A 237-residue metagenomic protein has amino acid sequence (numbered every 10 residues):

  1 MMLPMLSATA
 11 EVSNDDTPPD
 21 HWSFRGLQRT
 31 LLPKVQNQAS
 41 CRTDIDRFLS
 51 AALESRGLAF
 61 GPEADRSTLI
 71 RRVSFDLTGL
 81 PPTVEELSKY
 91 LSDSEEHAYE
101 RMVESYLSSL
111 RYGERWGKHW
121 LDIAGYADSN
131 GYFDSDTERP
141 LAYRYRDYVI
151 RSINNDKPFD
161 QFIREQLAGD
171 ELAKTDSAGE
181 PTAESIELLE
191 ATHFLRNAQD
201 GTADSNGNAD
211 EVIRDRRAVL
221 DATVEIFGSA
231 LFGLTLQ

Functional and structural regions predicted by a protein language model:
M1-S7: Bacterial N-terminal signal peptides
V12-Q237: Short, structured secondary-structure elements that scaffold catalytic or ligand/cofactor-binding regions
